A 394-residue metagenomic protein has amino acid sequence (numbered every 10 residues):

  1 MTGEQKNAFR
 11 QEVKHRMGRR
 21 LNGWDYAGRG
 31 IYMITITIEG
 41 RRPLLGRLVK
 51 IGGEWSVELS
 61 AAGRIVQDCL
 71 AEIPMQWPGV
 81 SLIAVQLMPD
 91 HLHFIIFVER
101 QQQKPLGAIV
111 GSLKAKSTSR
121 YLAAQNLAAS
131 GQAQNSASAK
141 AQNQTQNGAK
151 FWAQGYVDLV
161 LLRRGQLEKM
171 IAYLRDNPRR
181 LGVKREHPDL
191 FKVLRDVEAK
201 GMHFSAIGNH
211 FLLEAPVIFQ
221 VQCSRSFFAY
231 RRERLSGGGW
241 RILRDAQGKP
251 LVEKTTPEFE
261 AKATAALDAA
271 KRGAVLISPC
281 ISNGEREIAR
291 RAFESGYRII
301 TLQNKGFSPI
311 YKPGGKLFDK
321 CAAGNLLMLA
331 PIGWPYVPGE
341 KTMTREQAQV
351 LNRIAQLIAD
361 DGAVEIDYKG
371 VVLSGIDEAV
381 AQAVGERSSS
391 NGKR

Functional and structural regions predicted by a protein language model:
M1-S205, R232, S236, R241-Q247 (+1 more regions): Short catalytic/metal-binding and nucleic-acid-binding patches
V193-R394: Glycine-biased, small-residue-rich flexible motifs in mid-sequence functional cores and linkers
